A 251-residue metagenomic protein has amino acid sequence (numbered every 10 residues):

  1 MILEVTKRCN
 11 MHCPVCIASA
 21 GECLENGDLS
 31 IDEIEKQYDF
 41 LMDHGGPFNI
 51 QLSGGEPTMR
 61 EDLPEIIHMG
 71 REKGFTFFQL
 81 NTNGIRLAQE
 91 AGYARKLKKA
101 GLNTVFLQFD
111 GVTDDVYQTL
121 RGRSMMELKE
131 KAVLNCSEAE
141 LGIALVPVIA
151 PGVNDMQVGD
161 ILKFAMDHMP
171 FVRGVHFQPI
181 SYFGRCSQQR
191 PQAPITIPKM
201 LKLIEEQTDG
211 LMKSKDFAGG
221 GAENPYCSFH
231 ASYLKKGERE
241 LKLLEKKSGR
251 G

Functional and structural regions predicted by a protein language model:
M1, C9, E223-S228, S232-K235: Functionally engaged cysteine thiol sites
M1-T82, R86-G92: Conserved alpha-helical substructure of the radical SAM core
N10, F48-N49, P57-M59, F77 (+5 more regions): Conserved radical SAM core fold
A20-D28, Q118-S124, R190: Short glycine-enriched, charge-decorated loop/helix-capping segments at active-site entrances that position
M42-D43, R71, K98, M166-H168: Non-catalytic positions within long, well-ordered alpha-helices that form the structural scaffold/packing of enzyme
N49-I50, Q79, N103-V105, E127-N224 (+1 more regions): Conserved C-terminal portion of the radical SAM core fold that forms the substrate/S-adenosylmethionine-binding
A88-G101, L162-D167: Short amphipathic alpha-helices and their capping/turn segments at secondary-structure boundaries
Y233-G251: Radical SAM enzyme core and accessory elements
